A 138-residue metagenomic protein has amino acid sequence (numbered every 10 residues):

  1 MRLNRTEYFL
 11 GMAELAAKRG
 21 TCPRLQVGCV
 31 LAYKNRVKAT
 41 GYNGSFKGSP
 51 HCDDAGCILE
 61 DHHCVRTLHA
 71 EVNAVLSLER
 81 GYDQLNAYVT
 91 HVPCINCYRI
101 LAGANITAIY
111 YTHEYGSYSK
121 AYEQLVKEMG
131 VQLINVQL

Functional and structural regions predicted by a protein language model:
M1-L138: Zinc-dependent deaminase catalytic domain
